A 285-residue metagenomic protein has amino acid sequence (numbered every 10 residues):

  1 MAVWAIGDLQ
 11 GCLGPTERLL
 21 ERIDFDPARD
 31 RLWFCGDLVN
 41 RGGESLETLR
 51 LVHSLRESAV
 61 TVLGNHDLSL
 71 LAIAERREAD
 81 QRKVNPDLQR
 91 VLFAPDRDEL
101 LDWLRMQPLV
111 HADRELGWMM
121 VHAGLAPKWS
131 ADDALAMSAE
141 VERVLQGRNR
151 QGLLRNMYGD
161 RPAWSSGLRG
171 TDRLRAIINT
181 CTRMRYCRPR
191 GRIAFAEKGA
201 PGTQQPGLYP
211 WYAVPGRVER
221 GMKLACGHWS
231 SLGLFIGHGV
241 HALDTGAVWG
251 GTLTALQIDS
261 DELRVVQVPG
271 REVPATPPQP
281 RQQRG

Functional and structural regions predicted by a protein language model:
M1-L55, L68: N-terminal active-site segment of His-dependent metallophosphoesterases
A2-Q10, W118-G124, A242-L243: Active-site-proximal beta-strand elements of phosphoester/diester hydrolases
A5, F34, T61-V62, M119 (+2 more regions): Residue-level marker for buried hydrophobic side chains located in beta-strands that build the well-ordered beta-sheet
D8, D37, G64-N65, L104 (+4 more regions): Divalent metal-coordination and catalytic microenvironments
C12-L13, N40-G42, H66-A72, K128 (+2 more regions): Active-site environment of divalent metal-dependent phosphoester hydrolases
D30, C35, V39, E57-A74 (+2 more regions): A short, conserved beta-to-alpha structural element at the edge of catalytic cores that scaffolds binding
L46-L49, S54-D172: Active-site neighborhood of divalent metal-dependent phosphoester bond hydrolases
L135-G285: Acidic, His/Gly-rich catalytic cores of divalent-metal-dependent hydrolytic chemistry
